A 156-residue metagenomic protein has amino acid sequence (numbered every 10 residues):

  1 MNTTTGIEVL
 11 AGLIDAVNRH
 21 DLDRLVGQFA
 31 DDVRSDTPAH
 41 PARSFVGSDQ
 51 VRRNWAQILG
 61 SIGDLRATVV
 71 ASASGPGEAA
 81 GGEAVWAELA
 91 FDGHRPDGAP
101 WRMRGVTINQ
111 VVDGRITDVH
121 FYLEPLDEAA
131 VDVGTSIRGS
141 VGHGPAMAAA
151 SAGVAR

Functional and structural regions predicted by a protein language model:
M1-R156: C-terminal and inter-domain tail/linker signature
